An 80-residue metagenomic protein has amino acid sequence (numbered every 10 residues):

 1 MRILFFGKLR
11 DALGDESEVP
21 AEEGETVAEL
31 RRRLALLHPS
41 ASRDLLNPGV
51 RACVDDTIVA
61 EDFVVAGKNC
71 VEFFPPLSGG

Functional and structural regions predicted by a protein language model:
M1-G79: Ubiquitin-like/PB1-type beta-grasp interaction modules and other compact soluble beta-rich domains
